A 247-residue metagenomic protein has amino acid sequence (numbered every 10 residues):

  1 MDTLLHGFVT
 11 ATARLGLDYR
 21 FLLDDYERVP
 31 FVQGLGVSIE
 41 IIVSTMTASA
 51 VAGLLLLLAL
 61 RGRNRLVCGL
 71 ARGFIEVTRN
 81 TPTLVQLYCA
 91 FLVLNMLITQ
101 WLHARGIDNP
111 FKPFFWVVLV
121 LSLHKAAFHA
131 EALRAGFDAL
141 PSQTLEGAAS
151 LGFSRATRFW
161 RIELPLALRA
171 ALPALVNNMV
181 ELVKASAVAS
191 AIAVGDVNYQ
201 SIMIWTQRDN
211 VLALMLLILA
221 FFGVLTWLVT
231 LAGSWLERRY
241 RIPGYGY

Functional and structural regions predicted by a protein language model:
M1-Y247: Transmembrane alpha-helices and adjacent helix-loop boundaries
